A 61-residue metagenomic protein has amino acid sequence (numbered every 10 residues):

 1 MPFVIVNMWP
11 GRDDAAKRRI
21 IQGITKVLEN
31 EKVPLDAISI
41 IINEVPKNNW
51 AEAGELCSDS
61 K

Functional and structural regions predicted by a protein language model:
P2-K61: A domain-level signal for the structural core that forms small-molecule/cofactor-binding pockets and catalytic centers
